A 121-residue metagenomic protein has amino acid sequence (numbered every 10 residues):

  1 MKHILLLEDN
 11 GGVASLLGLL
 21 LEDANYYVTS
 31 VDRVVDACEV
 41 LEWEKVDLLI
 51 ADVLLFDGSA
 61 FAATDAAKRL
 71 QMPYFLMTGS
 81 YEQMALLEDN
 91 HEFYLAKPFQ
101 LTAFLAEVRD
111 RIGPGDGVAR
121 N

Functional and structural regions predicted by a protein language model:
E8: Conserved acidic carboxylate
G11-T29: Two-component/phosphorelay signaling modules centered on CheY-like receiver
N25-V34, V40: Short hydrophobic/Thr-rich beta-strand motif most characteristic of the beta2 strand and flanking loop of CheY-like
D52: Active-site residues of response regulator receiver
F56: The feature encodes the CheY-like receiver
S59-A62: Acidic catalytic/metal-coordinating carboxylates
M77-G79: Hydrophobic/aromatic residues positioned on beta-strands within the core alpha/beta folds
K97: A Lys-centered signature of the CheY-like receiver
